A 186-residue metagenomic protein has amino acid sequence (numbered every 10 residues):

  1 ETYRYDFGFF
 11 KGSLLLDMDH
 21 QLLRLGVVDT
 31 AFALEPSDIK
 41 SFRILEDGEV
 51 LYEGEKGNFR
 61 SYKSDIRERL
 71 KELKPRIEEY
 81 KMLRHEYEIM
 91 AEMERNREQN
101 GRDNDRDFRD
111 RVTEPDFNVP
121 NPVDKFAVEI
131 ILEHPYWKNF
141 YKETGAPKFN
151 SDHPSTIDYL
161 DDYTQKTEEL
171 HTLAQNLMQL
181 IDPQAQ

Functional and structural regions predicted by a protein language model:
E1-L22, I66, L73: Anionic N-terminal interaction surfaces
R4-D6, D29, N118-P120: Generic marker of residues within folded, mature protein domains
F9-K11, V27-D29, E133-W137: Glycine-centered tight beta-turn/hairpin loop motif at sheet-sheet or coil-to-beta transitions
G12, D19, T30, D124-F126: Core residues of folded domains in eukaryotic genome-function proteins
D19-I66, D152: Phosphoinositide-binding peripheral membrane targeting modules
K40, G48, K74, H134-K138: Residues that cap or initiate secondary-structure elements
G48-E129: Mixed-charge, low-complexity intrinsically disordered segments
E92-Q186: Terminal and domain-flanking low-complexity segments
